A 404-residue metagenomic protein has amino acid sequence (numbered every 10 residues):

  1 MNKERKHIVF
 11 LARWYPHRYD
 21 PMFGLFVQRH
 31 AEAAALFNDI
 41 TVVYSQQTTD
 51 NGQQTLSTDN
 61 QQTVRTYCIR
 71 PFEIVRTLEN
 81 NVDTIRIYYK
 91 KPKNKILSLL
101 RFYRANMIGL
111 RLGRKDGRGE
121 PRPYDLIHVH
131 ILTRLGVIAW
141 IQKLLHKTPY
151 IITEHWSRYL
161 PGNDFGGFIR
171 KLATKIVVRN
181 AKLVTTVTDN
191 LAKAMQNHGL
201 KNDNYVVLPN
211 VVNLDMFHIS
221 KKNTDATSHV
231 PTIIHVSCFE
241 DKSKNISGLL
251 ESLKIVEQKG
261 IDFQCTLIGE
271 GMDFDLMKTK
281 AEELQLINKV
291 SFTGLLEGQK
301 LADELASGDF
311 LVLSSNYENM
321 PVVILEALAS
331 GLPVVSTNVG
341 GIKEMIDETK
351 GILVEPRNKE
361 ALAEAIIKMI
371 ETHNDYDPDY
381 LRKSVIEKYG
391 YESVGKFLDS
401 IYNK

Functional and structural regions predicted by a protein language model:
M1-P71: N-terminal subdomain of nucleotide-sugar transferases
V9, A226-K244, L250-K254: Conserved donor-binding/catalytic core segment of Leloir-type glycosyltransferases
Y15-R18, Y150-G167, N180-L183: A short, histidine- and acid-enriched strand-loop-helix "catalytic/donor-clamping" loop that lines the nucleotide-sugar
N190, V211: Carbohydrate-associated surface elements
D273-L276, I287-E297, E304: Active-site donor-binding acidic/aromatic loop of nucleotide-activated sugar and phosphosugar transferases involved
N316: Aromatic "clamp/platform" in nucleotide-sugar-dependent glycosyltransferases that forms part of the donor/acceptor
P333-S336: Short hydrophobic beta-strand element within catalytic cores of glycosyltransferases and related nucleotide-activated
E348, I352-K359, K368-N374: Conserved acidic donor-binding segment of nucleotide-sugar-dependent glycosyltransferases
